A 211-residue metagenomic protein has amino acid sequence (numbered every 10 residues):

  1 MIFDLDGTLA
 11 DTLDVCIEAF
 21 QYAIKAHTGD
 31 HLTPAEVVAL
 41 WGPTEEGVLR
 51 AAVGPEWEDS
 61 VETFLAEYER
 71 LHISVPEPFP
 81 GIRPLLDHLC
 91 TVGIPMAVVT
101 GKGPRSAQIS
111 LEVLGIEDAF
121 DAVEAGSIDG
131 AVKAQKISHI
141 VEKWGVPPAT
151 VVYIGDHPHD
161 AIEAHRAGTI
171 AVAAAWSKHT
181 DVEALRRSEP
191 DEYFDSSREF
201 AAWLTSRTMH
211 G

Functional and structural regions predicted by a protein language model:
M1-F3, T205, M209-G211: Non-catalytic pre-domain segments flanking phosphatase-related domains
M1-L5, L9-P84, V92, E117: N-terminal helical cap/lid subdomain that shapes the substrate entry/recognition surface in HAD-like hydrolases
F20, L85-E112, E124-G126: Substrate-recognition element of Asp-dependent hydrolases with the DxDx(T/V) motif
E36, I116-A131: A short, structured active-site edge motif that brings together acidic residues
R83-C90, V141, A161-H165: Surface-exposed amphipathic alpha-helices with a cationic face
G115-V123, A184-L204: Structural recognition of alpha->loop->beta junctions
K133-A161: Conserved Lys-Pro-Asp/Glu-containing loop-to-beta segment of HAD-superfamily phosphomonoesterases, centered on
V152-F194: Acidic, Mg2+-coordinating phosphoryl-transfer loop and its flanking beta/alpha structural elements, shared across
